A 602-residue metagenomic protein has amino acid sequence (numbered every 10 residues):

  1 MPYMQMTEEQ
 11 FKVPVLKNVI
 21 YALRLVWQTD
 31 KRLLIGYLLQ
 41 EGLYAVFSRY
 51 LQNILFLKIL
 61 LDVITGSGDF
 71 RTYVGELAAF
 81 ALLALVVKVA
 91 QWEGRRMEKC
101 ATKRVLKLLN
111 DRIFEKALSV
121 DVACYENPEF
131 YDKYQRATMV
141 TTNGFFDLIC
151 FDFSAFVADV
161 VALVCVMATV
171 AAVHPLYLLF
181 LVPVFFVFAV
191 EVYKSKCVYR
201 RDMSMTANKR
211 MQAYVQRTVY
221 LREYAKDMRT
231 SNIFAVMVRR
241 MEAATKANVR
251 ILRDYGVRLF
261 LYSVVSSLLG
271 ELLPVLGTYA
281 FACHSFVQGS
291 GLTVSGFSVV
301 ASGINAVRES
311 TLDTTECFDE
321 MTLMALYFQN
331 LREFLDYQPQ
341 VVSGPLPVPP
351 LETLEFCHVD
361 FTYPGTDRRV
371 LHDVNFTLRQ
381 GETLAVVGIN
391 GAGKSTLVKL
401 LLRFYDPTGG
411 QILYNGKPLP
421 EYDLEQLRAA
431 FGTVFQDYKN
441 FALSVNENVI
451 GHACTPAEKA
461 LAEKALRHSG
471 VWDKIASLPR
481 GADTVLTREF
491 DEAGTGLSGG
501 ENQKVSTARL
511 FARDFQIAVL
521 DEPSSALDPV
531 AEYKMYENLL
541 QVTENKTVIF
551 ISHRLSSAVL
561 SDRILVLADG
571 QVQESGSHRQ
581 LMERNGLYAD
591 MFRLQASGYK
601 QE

Functional and structural regions predicted by a protein language model:
M1-R49, T65, F70-G75, G94 (+9 more regions): Membrane-integrated ABC transporters
P2-T7, I113-G144, M205-R240, E333-G344 (+3 more regions): Short intracellular "coupling" helices and adjacent cytoplasmic loop segments at the cytosolic face of multi-pass
Q5, N53, L57, A84-E126 (+3 more regions): Juxtamembrane helix-loop junctions of ABC transporter transmembrane domains
L34-R49, T65-L106, P183, V190 (+1 more regions): Transmembrane-helix motif of ABC transporter permease domains
S48-I59, F151-K196, R250-A301: A hydrophobic transmembrane-helix motif
T138-I149, R200-R201, A207, Y220 (+5 more regions): An intracellular "coupling" helix at the cytosolic face of ABC transporter transmembrane type-1 domains
I233, V300-L335: Cytosolic ends of transmembrane helices, especially the final helix of ABC transmembrane type-1 domains
V348-E602: ABC-type nucleotide-binding domain
